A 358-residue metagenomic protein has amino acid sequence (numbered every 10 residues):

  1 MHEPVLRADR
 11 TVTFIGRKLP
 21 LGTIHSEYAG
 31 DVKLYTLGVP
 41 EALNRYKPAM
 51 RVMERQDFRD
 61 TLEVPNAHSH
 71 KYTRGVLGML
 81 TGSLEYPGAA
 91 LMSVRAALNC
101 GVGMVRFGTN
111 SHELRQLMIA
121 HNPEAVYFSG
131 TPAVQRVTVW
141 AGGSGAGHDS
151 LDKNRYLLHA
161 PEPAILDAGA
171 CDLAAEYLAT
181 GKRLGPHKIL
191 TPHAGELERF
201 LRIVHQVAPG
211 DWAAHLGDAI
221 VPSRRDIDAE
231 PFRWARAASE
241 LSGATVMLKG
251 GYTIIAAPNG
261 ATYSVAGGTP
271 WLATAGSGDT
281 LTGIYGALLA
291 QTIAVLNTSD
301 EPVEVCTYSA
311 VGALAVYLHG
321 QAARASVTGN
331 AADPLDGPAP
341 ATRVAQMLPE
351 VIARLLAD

Functional and structural regions predicted by a protein language model:
M1-E3: Proline/glycine-rich low-complexity loops and linkers
A8-T11, G16-A168, D172-I189, A194 (+1 more regions): Small-residue (G/A/S/T)-rich helix-start motifs and N-terminal tracts that mark the onset
